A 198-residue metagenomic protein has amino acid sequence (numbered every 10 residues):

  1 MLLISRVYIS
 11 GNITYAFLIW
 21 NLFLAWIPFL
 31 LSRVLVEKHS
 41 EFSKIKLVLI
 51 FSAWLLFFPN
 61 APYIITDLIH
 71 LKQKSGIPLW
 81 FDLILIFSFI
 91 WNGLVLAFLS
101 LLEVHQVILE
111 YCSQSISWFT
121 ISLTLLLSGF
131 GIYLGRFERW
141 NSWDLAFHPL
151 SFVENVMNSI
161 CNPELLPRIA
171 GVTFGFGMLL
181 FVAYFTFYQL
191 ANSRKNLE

Functional and structural regions predicted by a protein language model:
I4-A16, L35-H39: Short, hydrophobic transmembrane alpha-helix segments
N21-E37: Central hydrophobic cores of alpha-helical transmembrane segments in multi-pass inner-membrane proteins across all
L35-K46, Q106-I116: Membrane-interface helix-boundary motifs at transmembrane edges
E37-E41, A61-K72, L99: Transmembrane alpha-helix boundary signature
F51-L56, T120-R139: Hydrophobic alpha-helical membrane-insertion segments
L85-V95, S159-F181: Hydrophobic alpha-helical transmembrane segments
V95-V107, T173-N196: Transmembrane alpha-helical segments in integral membrane proteins
D144-L166: Short, membrane-exposed interhelical loops at transmembrane-helix boundaries
